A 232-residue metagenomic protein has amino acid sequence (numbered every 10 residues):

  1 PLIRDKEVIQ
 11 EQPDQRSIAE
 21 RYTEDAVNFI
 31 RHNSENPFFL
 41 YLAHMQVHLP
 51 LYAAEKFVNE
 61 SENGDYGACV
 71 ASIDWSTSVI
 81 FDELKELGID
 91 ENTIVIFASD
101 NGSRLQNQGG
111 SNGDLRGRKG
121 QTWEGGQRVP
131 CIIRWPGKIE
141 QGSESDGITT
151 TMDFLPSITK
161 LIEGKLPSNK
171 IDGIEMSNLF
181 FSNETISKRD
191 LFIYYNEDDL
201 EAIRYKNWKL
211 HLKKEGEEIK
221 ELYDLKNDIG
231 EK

Functional and structural regions predicted by a protein language model:
P1-Q12, L105, L191, L212: Catalytic-site neighborhoods of secreted/periplasmic enzymes that process anionic sulfate/phosphate groups
K6-V8, E24-C69, R104, N112-G113 (+1 more regions): Active-site His/acidic residue clusters
P13-R21, G64-A71, S145-T149, K170: Soluble non-cytosolic domains of exported or imported proteins
N33-L40, I89-V95, R128-V129, S187-R189 (+1 more regions): Loop/turn elements at helix/coil->beta-strand transitions in domains of secreted/extracellular proteins
P37-A43, V70-I73, T77, I94-S99 (+4 more regions): Beta-strand elements within well-structured catalytic alpha/beta cores of enzymes that handle phosphate/sulfate esters
L40-P50, F97-S103, D172, Y194-D198: Short, solvent-exposed turn/loop segments enriched in Gly/Ser/Thr/Pro and often Arg
P50-Y52, N59-D65, C69, D82-K138 (+1 more regions): Histidine-centered active-site microenvironments of extracellular/periplasmic hydrolases and transferases
S103-G113, G117-E124, K138-S143, G147 (+2 more regions): C-terminal cap/loop subdomain of S1 sulfatases and analogous C-terminal strand-loop tails that border
